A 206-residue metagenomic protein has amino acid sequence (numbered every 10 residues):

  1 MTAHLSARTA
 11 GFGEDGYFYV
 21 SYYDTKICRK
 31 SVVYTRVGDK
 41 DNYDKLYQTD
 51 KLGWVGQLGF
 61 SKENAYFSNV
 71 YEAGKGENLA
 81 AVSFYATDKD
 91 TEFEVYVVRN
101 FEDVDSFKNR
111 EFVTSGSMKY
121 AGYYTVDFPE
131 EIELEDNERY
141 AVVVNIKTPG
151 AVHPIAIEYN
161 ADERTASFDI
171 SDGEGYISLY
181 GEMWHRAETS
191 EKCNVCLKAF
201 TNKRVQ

Functional and structural regions predicted by a protein language model:
M1-V20: Catalytic nucleophile-His microenvironment captured as a short glycine-rich beta-strand/loop that brackets
Y22-V104, I132-R139, N145-Q206: Beta-sheet-rich sandwich/jelly-roll-like modules and their strand-loop junctions
E63-A65, Y120-Y123: Repeat-based blade/solenoid architectures
N69, G122-Y124, E130: Short strand-edge motifs at loop-to-beta-strand transitions and within beta-strands of extracellular beta-rich domains
D105-F112: Short beta-strand and strand-turn-strand segments in soluble, beta-rich domains
S115-G122, L134: Short proline/glycine- and polar residue-rich coil/turn motifs
